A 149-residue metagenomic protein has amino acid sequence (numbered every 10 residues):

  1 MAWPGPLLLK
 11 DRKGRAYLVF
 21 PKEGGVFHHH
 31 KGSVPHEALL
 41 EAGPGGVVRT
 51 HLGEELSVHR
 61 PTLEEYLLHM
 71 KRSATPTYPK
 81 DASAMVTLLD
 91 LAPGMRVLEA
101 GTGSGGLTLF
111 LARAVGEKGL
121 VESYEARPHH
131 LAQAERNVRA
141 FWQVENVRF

Functional and structural regions predicted by a protein language model:
M1-R60: N-terminal auxiliary segments of SAM/dcSAM-dependent transferases
P61-L67: Short, basic/glycine-rich phosphate-binding loops at helix/coil junctions that contact nucleotide phosphates
H69-S83: Conserved SAM-binding loop and adjacent beta-strand
T87-A92, A114: Glycine-rich helix-loop-beta junction characteristic of Rossmann-like nucleotide cofactor-binding loops
A92-G103: Conserved class I S-adenosyl-L-methionine
S104-E117: Conserved SAM-binding loop of SAM-dependent methyltransferases across substrates and taxa, primarily the Class I
K118-E122: Short beta-strand element of Class I
Y124-F149: S-adenosyl-L-methionine
